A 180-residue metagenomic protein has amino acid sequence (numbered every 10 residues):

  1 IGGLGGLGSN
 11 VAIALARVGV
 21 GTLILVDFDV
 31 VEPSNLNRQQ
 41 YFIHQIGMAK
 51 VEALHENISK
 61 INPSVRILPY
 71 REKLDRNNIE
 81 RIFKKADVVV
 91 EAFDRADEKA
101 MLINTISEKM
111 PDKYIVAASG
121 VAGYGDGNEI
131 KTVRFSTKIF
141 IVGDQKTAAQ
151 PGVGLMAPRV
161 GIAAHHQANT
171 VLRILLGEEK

Functional and structural regions predicted by a protein language model:
I1-K180: Adenine nucleotide-associated cytosolic modules
